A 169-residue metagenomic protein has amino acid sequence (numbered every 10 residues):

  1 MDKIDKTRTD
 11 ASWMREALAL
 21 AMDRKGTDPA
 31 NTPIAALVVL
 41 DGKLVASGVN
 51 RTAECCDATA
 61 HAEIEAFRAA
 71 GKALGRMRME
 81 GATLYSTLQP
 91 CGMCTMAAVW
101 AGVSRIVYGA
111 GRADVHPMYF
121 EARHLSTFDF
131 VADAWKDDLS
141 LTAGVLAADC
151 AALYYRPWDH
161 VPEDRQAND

Functional and structural regions predicted by a protein language model:
M1-T27, A97-D169: Zinc-dependent deaminase
D28-P33: A short helix-loop-beta-strand connector motif used in the catalytic cores of GNAT acetyltransferases and, in some
I34-G42: Short beta-strand scaffold segments in enzyme catalytic cores
A46-G48: Short hydrophobic alpha-helix segments
R51-E65, A69: A short, polar/charged loop-to-alpha-helix boundary motif
T52, S86, A110: Residues that line or immediately flank small-molecule/substrate-binding pockets and catalytic motifs
R76-L88: Immediate flanking context of iron-sulfur cluster ligation sites
L88, G92-M96, W100: Conserved redox-active cysteine motifs that mediate thiol-disulfide chemistry, especially di-cysteine Cys-X(1-2)-Cys
